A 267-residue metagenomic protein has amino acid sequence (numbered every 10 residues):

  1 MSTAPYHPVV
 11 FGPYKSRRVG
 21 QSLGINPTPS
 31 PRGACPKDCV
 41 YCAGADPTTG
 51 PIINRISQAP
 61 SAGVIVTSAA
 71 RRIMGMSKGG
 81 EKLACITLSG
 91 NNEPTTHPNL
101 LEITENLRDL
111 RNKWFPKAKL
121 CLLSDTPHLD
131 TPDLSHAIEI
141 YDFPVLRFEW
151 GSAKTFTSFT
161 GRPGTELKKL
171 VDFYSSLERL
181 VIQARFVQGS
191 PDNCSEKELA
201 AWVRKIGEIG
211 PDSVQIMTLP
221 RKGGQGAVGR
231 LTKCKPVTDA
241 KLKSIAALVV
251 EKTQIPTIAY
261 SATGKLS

Functional and structural regions predicted by a protein language model:
M1-V40, A45-Q58, G75-G80: N-terminal [4Fe-4S]-dependent radical SAM core
S2-R18, P29, P191-S267: Auxiliary Fe-S-binding modules of radical SAM enzymes
S22-G24, T87, V145: Short aromatic/hydrophobic contact patches that present stacked aromatics for nucleic-acid/ligand binding
P27, L88-G90, A184-F186: Short glycine-centered, acidic/aromatic-flanked micro-motifs in structured strand/loop junctions that mark active-site
Y41-L123, P127-I140: Conserved Radical SAM active-site core
Q58-I65, T96, P163-E166, S195 (+2 more regions): Residue-level preference for long, well-ordered alpha-helices that form the structural scaffold of enzyme catalytic
A69-M76, L107, R111, Y174-L177 (+2 more regions): Hydrophobic, Leu/Ile/Phe/Ala-enriched alpha-helical segments that form helix-helix packing faces
T95-G229: Conserved AdoMet/S-adenosylmethionine-binding subsite of the radical SAM
